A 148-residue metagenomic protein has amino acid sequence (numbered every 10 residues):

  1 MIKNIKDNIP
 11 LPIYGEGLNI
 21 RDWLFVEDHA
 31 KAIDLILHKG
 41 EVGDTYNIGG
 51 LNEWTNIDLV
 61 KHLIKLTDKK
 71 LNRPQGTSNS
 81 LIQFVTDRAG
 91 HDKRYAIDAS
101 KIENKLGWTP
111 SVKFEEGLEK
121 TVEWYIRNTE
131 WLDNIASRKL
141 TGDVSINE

Functional and structural regions predicted by a protein language model:
I2-E148: C-terminal substrate-binding subdomain of Rossmann-fold SDR/epimerase-dehydratase oxidoreductases
